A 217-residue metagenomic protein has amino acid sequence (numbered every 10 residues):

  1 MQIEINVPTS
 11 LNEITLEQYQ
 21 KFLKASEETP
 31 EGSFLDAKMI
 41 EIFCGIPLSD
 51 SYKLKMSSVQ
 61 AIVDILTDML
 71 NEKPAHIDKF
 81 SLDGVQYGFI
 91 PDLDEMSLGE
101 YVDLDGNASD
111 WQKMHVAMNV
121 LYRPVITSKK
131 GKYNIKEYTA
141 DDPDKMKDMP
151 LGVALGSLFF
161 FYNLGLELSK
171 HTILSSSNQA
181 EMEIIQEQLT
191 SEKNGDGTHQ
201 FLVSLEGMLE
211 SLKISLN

Functional and structural regions predicted by a protein language model:
M1-N217: Charged interaction scaffolds used for protein-protein
